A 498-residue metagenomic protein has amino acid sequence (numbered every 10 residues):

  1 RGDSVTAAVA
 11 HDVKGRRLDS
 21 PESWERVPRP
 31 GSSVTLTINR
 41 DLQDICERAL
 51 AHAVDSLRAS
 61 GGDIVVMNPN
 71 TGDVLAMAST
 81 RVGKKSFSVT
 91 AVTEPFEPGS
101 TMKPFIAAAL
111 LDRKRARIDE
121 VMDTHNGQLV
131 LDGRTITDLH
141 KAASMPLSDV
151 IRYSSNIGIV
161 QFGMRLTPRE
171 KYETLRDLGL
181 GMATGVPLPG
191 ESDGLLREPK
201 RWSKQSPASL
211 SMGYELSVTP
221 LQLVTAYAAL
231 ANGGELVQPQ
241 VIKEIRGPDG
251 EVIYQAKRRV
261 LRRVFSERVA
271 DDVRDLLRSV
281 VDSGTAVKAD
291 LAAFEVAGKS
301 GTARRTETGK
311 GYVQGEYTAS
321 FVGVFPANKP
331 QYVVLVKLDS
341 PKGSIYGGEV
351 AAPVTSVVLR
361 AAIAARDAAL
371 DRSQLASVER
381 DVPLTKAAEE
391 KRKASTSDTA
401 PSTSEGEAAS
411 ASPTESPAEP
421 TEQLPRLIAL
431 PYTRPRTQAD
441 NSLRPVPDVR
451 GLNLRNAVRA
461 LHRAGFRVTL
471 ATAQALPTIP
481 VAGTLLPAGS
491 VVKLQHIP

Functional and structural regions predicted by a protein language model:
R1, A351-A362: Short amphipathic C-terminal alpha-helix that caps PH/PH-like domains
R1-G62, K85, Q255-V260, A364 (+3 more regions): Extracytoplasmic/periplasmic proteins that interact with beta-lactams or build/remodel peptidoglycan
H11-E25, R29, I38, G62-P98 (+2 more regions): Beta-lactam-recognizing serine transpeptidase/beta-lactamase-like catalytic domain environment
R48, S320, P477-V481: N-terminal post-signal-peptidase region of extra-cytosolic proteins
R58, R113-R115, G179, D367 (+1 more regions): Glycine-centered loop/turn motif at secondary-structure junctions
A293, V357-P498: Ligand-recognition elements built from short beta-strands and adjacent flexible loops
D339-V350: A short acidic/glycine-rich loop-to-helix N-cap element
